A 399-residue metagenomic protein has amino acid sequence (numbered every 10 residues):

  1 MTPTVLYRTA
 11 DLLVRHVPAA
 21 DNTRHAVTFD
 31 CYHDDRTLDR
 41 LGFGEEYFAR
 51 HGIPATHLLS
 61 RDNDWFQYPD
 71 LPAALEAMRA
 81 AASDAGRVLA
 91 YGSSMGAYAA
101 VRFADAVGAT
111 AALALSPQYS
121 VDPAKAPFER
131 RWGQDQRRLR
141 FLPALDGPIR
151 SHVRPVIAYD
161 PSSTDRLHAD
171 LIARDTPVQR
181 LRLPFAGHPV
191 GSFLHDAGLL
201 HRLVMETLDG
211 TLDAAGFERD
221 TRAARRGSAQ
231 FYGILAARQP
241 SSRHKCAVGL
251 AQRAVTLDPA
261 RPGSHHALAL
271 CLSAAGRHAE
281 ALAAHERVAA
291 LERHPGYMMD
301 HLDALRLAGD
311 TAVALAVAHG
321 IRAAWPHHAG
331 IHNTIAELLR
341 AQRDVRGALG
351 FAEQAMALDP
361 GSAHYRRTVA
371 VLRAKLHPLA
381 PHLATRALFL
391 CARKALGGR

Functional and structural regions predicted by a protein language model:
M1-D84, T110-A274, G296: Extended, composition-driven regions rather than compact fold-specific motifs
R226, P259, E292-R293, P326 (+1 more regions): Short coil turns that delineate tetratricopeptide repeat
S241-S242, A275, A308, Q342 (+1 more regions): Structural motif corresponding to the intra-repeat A-B loop/turn of tetratricopeptide repeats
H244-K245, H278, T311, V345: TPR-repeat structural position
S264, Y297-M298, I331, H364-Y365: TPR alpha-solenoid repeat register
